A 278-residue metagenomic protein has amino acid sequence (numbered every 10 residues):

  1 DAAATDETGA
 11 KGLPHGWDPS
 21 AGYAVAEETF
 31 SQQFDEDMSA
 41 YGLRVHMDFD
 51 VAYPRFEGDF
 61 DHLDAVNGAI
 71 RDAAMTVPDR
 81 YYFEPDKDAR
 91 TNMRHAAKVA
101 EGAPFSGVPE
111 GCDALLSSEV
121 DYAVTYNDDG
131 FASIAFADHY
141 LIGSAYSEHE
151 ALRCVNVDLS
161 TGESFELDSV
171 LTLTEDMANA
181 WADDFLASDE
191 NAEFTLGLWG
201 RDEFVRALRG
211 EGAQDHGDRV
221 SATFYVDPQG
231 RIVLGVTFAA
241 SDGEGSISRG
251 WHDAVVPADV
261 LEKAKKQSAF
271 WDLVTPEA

Functional and structural regions predicted by a protein language model:
D1-A278: Compositionally biased intrinsically disordered regions enriched in Thr/Gly
